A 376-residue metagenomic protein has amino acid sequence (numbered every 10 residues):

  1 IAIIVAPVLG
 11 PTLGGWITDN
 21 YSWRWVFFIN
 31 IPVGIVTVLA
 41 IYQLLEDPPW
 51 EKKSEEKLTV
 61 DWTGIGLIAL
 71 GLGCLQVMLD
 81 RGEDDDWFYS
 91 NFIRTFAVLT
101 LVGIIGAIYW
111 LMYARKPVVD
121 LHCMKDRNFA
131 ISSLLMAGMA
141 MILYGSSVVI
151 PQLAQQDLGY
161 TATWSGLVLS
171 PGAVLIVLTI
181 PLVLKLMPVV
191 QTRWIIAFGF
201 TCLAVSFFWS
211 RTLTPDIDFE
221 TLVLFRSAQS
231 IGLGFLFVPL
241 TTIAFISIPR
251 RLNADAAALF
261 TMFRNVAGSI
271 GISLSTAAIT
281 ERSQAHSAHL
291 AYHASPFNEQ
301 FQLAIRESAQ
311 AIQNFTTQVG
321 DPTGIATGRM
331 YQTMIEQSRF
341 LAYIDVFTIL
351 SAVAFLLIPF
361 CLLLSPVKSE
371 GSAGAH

Functional and structural regions predicted by a protein language model:
I1-A2, L135, L259-F263: Hydrophobic alpha-helical segments of secondary membrane carriers
I1-G64, R81, S90-N91: Helix-loop-helix hairpins in multi-pass membrane proteins, especially solute transporters
I4-V5, A173-V174, V266: Short hydrophobic/small-residue motifs within alpha-helical transmembrane segments of multi-pass transporter-like
V8-L9, G15, N20, S146 (+1 more regions): Small-residue-rich alpha-helical segments with characteristic i,i+4
P11, I180-L184, I272, C361: Conserved kink/hinge residues within transmembrane alpha-helices of Major Facilitator Superfamily
Y21-S22, I29, T37, V60-I65 (+3 more regions): Transmembrane core module of solute transporters
P32-W50, A69-R81, L99-Y113, F360-S365: C-terminal membrane-cytosol helix-exit motif in multi-pass small-molecule transporters
R264-L356, F360-L363, A375-H376: Hydrophobic transmembrane architecture of multi-pass small-molecule transporters
